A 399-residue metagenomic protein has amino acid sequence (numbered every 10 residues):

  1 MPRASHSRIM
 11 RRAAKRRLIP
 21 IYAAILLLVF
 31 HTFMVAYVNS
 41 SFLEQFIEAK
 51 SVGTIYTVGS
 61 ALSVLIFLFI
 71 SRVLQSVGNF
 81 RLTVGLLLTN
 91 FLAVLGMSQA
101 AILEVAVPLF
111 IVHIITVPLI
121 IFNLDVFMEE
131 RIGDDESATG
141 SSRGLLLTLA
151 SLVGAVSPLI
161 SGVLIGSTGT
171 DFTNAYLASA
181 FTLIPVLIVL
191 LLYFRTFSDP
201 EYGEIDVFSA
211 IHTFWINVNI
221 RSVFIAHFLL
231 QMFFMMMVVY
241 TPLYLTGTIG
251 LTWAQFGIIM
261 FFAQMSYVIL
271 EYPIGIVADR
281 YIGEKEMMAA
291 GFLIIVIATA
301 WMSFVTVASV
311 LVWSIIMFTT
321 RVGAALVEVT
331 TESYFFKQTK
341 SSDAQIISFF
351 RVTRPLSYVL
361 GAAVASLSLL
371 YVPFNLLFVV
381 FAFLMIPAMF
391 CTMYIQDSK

Functional and structural regions predicted by a protein language model:
P2-R16, R195-I225: Juxtamembrane intracellular "pre-TM" segments in multi-pass secondary transporters
H6-A61, N219-M260: Helix-loop boundary and gating motifs at the non-cytosolic
L26, E104-I120, F228, V310-L326: Hydrophobic core of transmembrane alpha-helices in multi-pass small-molecule transporters, especially MFS/SLC-type
I66-N79, I165, L270-G283, L369-L370: Helix-to-loop junctions at the C-terminal end of transmembrane segments in multipass secondary transporters
R81-L95, A180, E286-W301, A382: Structural signature of the two symmetry-related core transmembrane helices
H113-A150: Cytoplasmic helix-loop-helix junction between adjacent transmembrane helices in 12-TM secondary transporters
N174-L191, L377-M393: Symmetry-related core transmembrane helices of the 12-TM Major Facilitator Superfamily/SLC fold
K285-V327: C-terminal transmembrane helical hairpin of 12-TM major facilitator-type secondary transporters
